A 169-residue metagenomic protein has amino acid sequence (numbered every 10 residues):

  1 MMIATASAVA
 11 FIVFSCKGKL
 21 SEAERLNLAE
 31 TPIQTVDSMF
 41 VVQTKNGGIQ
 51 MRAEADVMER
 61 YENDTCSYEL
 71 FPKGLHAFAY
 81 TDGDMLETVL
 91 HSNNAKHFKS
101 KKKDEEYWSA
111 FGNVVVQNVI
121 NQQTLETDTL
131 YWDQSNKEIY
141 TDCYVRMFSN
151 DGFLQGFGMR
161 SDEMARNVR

Functional and structural regions predicted by a protein language model:
M1-R169: Mature-chain termini and adjacent capping regions
